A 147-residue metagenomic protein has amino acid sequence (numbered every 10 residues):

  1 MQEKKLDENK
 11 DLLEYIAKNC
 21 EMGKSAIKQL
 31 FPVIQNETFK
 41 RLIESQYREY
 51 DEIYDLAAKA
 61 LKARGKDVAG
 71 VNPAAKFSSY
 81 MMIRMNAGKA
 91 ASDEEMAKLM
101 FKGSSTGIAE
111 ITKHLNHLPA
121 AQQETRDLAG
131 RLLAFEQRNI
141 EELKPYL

Functional and structural regions predicted by a protein language model:
E3, R41, Y47-R48, V68-M85 (+1 more regions): Charge-rich, acidic-biased intrinsically disordered regions
E3-I34, E95-P119: Alpha-helical bundle segments that constitute or directly flank the non-heme di-iron/ferroxidase center
E8-I16, E37-D55, D93-L99, E124-F135: Alpha-helical scaffold segments that form or flank carboxylate-/histidine-based iron centers
D11, K18, M22-S25, Q29 (+8 more regions): Acidic, glycine/polar-rich low-complexity segments that are predisposed to form short amphipathic helices
S25-P32, D55-K62, K66, N86 (+3 more regions): Charged/polar positions within long, soluble alpha-helices
D55, K59-I108: Carboxylate-rich helix-loop segments that flank metal/cofactor sites and access channels in metalloenzymes
M96, G103-L147: Preference for long, well-ordered alpha-helical segments
